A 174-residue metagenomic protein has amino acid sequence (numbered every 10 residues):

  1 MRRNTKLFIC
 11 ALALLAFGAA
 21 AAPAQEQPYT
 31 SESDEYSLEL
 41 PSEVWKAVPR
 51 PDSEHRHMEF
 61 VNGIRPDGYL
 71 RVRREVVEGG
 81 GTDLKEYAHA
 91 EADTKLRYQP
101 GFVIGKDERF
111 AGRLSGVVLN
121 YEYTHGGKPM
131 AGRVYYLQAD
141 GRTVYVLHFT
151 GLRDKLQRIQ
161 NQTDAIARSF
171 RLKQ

Functional and structural regions predicted by a protein language model:
M1-C10: Bacterial N-terminal signal peptides that target proteins for export
I9-G18: Bacterial N-terminal signal peptides
A20-A24: Sec/Tat signal peptide C-region and signal peptidase I cleavage site
Q25-H55: N-terminal "mature-domain start" segment
T30, S37-E39, W45, E108-R109 (+2 more regions): Generic structural detector for well-ordered beta-strands
L40, D83-E91, I159-I166: Stable alpha-helical elements in mature extracytoplasmic
E43-K46, V144-Q174: Surface-exposed amphipathic alpha-helical segments
P49-Y145, G151: Conserved polar/disulfide-associated segments of primarily extracytoplasmic proteins
